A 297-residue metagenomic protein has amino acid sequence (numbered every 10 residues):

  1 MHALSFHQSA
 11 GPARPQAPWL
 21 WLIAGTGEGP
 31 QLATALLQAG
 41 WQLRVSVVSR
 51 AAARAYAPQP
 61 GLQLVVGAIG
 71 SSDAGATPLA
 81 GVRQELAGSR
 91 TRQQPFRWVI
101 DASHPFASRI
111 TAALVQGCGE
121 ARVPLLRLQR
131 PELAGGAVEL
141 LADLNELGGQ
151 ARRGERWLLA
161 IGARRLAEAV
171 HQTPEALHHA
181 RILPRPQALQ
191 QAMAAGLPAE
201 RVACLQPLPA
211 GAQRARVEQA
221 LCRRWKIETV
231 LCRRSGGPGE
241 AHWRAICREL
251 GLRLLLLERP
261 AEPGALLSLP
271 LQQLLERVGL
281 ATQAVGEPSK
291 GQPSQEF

Functional and structural regions predicted by a protein language model:
L4-Q8, A13-A51: N-terminal basic/disordered segments at the start of proteins
W19, R97-W98, R156, E228-T229: Structural motif
V45-S72, E139, L189-A195: N-terminal beta-loop-helix "entrance" segment that forms/cooperates in small-molecule cofactor or anionic ligand
V47-A53, L128-E132, G162-R165, I182-A188: Short, polar loop motifs at secondary-structure junctions
P60-R90, V202-V217: Glycine-rich, highly charged phosphate/nucleotide-binding loops
P78-S89, F96-E146: Glycine/small-residue-rich loop that forms an oxyanion/phosphate-binding "nest" at active or ligand-binding sites
W157-C204: Anionic-ligand binding region
C222-W225, T229, R233-E240, I246 (+1 more regions): C-terminal functional extensions of proteins
